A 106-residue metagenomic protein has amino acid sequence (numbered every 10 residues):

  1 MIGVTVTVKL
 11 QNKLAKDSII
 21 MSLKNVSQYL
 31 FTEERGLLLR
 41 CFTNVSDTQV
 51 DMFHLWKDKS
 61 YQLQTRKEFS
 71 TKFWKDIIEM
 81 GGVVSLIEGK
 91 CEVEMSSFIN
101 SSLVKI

Functional and structural regions predicted by a protein language model:
M1-V50, L55-T71, I78-I106: Short S/T/G/P-rich N-terminal loop/turn motif that feeds into the first structured element of a domain
